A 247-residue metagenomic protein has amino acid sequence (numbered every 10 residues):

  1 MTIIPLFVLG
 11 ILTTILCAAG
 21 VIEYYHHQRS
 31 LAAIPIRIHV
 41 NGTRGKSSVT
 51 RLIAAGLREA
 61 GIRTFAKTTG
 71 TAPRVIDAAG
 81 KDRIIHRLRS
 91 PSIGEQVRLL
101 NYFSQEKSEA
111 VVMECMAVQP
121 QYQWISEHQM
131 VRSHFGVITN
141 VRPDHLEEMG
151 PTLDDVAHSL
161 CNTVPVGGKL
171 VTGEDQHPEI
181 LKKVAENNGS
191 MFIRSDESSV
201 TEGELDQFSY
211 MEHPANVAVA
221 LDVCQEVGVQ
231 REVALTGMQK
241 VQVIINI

Functional and structural regions predicted by a protein language model:
M1-N41, S48-L52: Short, basic phosphate-binding NTP loop
L16, E59-G61, P165, N187: Short, well-ordered coil/turn elements that cap or connect secondary structure elements
Q28-I34, G56-G136, N140-A157: ATP-dependent carboxylate-amine ligase catalytic core
P35, E106, V112, S133 (+1 more regions): Acidic, Mg2+-coordinating active-site environments of NTP-dependent enzymes
T43-G45, G70: Short polar catalytic/cofactor-binding loops
K46-V49, R74-V75: Short N-terminal binding/cap micro-motifs at the start of the first secondary-structure element
I53, L57-R58, A185: Hydrophobic alpha-helical packing residues
I53, L99, L181: Aromatic/hydrophobic pocket-lining residues that form π-stacking "cages" and hydrophobic walls in ligand
